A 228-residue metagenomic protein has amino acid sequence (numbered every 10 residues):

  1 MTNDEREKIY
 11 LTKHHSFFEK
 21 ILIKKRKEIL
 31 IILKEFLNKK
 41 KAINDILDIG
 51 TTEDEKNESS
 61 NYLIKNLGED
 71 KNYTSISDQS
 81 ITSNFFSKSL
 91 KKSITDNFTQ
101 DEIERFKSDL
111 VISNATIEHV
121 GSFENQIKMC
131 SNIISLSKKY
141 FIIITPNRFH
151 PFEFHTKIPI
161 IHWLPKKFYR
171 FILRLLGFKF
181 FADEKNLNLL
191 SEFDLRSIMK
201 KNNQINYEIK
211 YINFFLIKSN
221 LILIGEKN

Functional and structural regions predicted by a protein language model:
M1-K41: Class I SAM-dependent methyltransferase Rossmann-like catalytic core, especially the SAM/SAH-binding loop
K13-K20, I94, A115-E124, F181-N186: Surface-exposed cleft-lining segments at the edges of enzyme active sites
I21-I29, E55, N125, L187-D194: Soluble or luminal CAZymes and related metallo-dependent hydrolases
N44-H150, I224-K227: Conserved SAM-binding loop
Y140-F168: Conserved class I S-adenosyl-L-methionine
H155-P159, K166-K185: Short, glycine-/aromatic-enriched active-site segment of Class I SAM-dependent methyltransferases
A182-N203: Short alpha-helix
K201, E208-N228: Core SAM-dependent methyltransferase catalytic element
